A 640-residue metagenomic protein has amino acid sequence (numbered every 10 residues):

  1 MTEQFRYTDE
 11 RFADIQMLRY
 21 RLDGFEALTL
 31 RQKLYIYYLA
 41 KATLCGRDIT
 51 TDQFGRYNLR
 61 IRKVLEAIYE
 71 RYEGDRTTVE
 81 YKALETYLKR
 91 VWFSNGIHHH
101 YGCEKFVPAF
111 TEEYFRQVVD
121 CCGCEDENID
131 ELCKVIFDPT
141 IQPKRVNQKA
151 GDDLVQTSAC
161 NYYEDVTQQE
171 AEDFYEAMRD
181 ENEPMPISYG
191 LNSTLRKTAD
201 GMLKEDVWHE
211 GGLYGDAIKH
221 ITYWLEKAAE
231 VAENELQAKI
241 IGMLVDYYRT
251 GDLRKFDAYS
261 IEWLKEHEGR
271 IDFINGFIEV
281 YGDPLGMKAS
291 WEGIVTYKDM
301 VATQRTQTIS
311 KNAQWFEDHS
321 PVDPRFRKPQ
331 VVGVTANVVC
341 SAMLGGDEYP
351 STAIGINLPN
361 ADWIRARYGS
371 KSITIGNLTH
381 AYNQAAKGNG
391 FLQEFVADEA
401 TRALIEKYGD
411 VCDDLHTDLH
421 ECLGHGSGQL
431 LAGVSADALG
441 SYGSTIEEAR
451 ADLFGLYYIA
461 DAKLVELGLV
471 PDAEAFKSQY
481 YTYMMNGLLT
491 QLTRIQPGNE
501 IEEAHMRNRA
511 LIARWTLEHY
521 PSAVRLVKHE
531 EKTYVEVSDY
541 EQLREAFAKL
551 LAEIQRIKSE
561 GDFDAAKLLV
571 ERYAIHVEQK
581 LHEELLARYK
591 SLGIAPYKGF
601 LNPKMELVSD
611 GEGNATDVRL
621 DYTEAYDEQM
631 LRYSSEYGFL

Functional and structural regions predicted by a protein language model:
T2-A67: N-terminal-proximal low-complexity accessory segments that begin disordered and transition into the first
R21, T50, R56, L456-I557: Long, well-structured alpha-helical subdomains associated with metal-dependent extracellular/ecto-lumenal hydrolases
T29, N234, S444-D461: An active-site-proximal "capping" alpha-helix that borders the catalytic cofactor pocket
L88-K89, F93-D200, K204-R402, G409: Contiguous, non-catalytic segments that form substrate-binding/exosite surfaces or channel walls
E235-I241, F256, V434-D437, L464-T482 (+1 more regions): Short, glycine/acidic-rich hinge or "gate" loops at secondary-structure transitions that mediate conformational
D410-L423: Short alpha-helix carrying the canonical HExxH Zn2+-binding catalytic motif
G428-A449: Post-HEXXH active-site segment of zinc metalloproteases
L543-L640: Extended, compositionally biased alpha-helical segments that mediate assembly or anchoring
